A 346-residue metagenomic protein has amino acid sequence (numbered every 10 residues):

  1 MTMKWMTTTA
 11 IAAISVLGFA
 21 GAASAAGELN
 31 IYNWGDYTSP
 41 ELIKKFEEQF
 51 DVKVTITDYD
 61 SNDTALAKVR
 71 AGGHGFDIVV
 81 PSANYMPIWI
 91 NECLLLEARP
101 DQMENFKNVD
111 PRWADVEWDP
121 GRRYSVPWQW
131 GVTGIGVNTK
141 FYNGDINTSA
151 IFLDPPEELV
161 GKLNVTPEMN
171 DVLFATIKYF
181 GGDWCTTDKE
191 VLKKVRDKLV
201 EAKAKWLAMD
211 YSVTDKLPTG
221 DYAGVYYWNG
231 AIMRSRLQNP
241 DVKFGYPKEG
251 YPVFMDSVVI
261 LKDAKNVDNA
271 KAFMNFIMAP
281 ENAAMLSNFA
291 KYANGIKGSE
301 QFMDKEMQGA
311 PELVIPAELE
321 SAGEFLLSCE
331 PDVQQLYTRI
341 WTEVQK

Functional and structural regions predicted by a protein language model:
A26-I88: Early extracytoplasmic/lumenal segment of secretory-pathway proteins
G75, V80-D221: Extracytoplasmic ligand-binding site segments that recognize negatively charged/polar headgroups
Y85-I88, P218, G224-D241: A ligand-binding cleft/hinge motif common to bilobed small-molecule-binding domains
I90-E97, D119-R123, R234-Y246, Q308-P311: Ligand-binding "clamshell"
N108, L192-V200, Q238-K262: Periplasmic-binding protein-like
G136-F141, I177-Y179, M255-N266, M285-N288: A bilobed periplasmic-binding-protein/Venus flytrap-type ligand-binding module shared by bacterial periplasmic
L261-S321: Mature extracytoplasmic/periplasmic domains
A317-K346: Conserved C-terminal helix/tail region of periplasmic/extracytoplasmic solute-binding proteins
